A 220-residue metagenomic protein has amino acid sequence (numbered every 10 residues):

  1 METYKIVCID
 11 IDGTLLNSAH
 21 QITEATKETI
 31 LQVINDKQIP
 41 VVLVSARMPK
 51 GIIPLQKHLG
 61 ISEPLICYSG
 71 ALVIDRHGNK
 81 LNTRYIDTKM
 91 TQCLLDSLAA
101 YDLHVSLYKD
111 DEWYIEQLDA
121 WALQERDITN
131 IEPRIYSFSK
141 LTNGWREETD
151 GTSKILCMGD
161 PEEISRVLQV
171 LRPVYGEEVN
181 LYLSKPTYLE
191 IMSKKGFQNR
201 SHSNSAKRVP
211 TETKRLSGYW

Functional and structural regions predicted by a protein language model:
M1-Y4, C67, T211: Short, small/polar residue-rich loop motifs at catalytic or cofactor-binding pockets
T3-H20, L94: Asp-based phosphoryl-transfer active-site loop
V7-I9, L65-I66, G218: Residue-level marker for buried hydrophobic side chains located in beta-strands that build the well-ordered beta-sheet
D12, R47-Q56, D160-P161, K185: N-terminal-biased segments
D12-I22, E125-P133: An N-terminal domain-start capping segment
H20-I39, R84-M90, S139, S193-K207 (+1 more regions): Short, acidic loop-to-helix structural element flanking the phosphoryl-transfer center in phosphate-processing enzymes
E24-E125: Active-site phosphate-binding/coordination module
Y101-L103, Y108-Y219: Conserved acidic, metal-coordinating active-site core of Asp-based, Mg2+-dependent phosphoryl-transfer enzymes
